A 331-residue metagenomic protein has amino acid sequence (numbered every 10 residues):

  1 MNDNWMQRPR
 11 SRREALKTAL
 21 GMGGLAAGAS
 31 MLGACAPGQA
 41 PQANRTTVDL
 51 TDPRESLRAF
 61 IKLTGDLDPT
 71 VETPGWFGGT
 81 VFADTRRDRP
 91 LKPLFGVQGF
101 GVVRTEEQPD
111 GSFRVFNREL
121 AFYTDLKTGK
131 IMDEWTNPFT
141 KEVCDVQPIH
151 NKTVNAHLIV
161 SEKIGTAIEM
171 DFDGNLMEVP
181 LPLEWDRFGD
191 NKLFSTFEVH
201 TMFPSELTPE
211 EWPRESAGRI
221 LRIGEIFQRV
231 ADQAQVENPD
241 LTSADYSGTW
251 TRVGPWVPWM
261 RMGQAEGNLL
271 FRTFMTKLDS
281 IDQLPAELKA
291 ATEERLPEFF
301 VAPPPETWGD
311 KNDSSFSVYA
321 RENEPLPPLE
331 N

Functional and structural regions predicted by a protein language model:
M1-S11, A26-A29: N-terminal secretory signal peptides
Q7-L16, P37-Q42: Twin-arginine (Tat) signal peptide motif
A19-A27: Sec-dependent signal peptide hydrophobic core
M31-D66: C-terminal segment of N-terminal export signals and the immediately downstream linker at the start of the mature
P53-D66, E72-P109: Short, solvent-exposed loop/hinge segments that bridge or flank secondary-structure elements
R87-Q233: Predominantly extracellular/secreted and cell-surface proteins with exposed, flexible low-complexity segments
S195, P204-E206, E210-G218, R222-I223 (+2 more regions): Domain-length functional cores that host ligand/cofactor binding and catalytic or interaction surfaces in mature
W250-N331: Edge beta-strand at a domain terminus
